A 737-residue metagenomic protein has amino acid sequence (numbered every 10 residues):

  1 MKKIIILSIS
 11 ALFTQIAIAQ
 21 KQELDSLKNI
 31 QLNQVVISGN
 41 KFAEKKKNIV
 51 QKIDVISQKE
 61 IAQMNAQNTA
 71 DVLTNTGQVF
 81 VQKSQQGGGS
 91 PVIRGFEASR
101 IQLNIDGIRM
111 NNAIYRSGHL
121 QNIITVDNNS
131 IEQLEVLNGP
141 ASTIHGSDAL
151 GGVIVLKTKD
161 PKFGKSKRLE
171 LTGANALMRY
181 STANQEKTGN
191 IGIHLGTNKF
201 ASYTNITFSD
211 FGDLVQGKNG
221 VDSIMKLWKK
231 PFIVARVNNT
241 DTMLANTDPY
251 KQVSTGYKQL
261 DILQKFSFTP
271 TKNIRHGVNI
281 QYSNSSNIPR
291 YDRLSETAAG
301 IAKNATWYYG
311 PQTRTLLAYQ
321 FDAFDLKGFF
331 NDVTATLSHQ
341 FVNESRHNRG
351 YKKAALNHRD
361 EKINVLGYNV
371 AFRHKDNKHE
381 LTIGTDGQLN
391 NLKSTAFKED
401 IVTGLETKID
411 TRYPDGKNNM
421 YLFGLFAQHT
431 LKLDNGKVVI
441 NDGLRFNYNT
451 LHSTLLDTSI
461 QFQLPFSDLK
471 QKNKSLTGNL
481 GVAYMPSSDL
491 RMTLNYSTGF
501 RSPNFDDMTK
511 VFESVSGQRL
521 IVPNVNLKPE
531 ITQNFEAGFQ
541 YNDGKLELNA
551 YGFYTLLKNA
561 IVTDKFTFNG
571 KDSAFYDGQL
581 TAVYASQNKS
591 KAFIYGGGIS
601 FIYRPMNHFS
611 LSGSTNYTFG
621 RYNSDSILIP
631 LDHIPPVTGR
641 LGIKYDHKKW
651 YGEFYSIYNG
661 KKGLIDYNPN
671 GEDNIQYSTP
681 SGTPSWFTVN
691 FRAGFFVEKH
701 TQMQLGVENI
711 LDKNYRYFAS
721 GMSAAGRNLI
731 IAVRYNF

Functional and structural regions predicted by a protein language model:
K21, V253-Q259, T269-F330, F341-I363 (+1 more regions): Flexible loop and strand-edge segments within Gram-negative outer membrane beta-barrel domains
K21-A62, A98: Short, acidic, small-residue-rich periplasmic hinge/interaction motif at the N-terminus of Gram-negative outer-membrane
M110-P140: Short acidic/polar hinge/loop motifs at secondary-structure boundaries that mediate gating or recognition
N184-D210, V221-N287, T313-T315, K432-D434 (+1 more regions): Transmembrane beta-barrel wall of Gram-negative outer-membrane proteins
S286, F341-S345, K398-L405, Y448-Q461 (+6 more regions): Surface-exposed extracellular loop regions of Gram-negative outer-membrane beta-barrel proteins, predominantly
V365-A371, L422-G424, V522-K528, N534 (+2 more regions): Outer membrane beta-barrel strand-and-loop segments of large Gram-negative receptors, especially TonB-dependent
L381-R491, F512-V515, S626: Signature of Gram-negative outer-membrane beta-barrel scaffolds
D434-N435, N449, F553-L556, Y576-Y667 (+2 more regions): Gram-negative outer-membrane beta-barrel transporters
